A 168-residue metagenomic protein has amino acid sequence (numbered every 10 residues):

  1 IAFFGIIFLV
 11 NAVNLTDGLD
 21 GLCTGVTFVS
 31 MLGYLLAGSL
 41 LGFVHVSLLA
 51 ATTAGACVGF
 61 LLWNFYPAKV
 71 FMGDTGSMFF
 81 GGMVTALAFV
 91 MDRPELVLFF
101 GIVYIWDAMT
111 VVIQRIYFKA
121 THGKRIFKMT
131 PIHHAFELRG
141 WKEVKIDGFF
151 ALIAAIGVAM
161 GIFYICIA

Functional and structural regions predicted by a protein language model:
I1-A168: Alpha-helical transmembrane segments
